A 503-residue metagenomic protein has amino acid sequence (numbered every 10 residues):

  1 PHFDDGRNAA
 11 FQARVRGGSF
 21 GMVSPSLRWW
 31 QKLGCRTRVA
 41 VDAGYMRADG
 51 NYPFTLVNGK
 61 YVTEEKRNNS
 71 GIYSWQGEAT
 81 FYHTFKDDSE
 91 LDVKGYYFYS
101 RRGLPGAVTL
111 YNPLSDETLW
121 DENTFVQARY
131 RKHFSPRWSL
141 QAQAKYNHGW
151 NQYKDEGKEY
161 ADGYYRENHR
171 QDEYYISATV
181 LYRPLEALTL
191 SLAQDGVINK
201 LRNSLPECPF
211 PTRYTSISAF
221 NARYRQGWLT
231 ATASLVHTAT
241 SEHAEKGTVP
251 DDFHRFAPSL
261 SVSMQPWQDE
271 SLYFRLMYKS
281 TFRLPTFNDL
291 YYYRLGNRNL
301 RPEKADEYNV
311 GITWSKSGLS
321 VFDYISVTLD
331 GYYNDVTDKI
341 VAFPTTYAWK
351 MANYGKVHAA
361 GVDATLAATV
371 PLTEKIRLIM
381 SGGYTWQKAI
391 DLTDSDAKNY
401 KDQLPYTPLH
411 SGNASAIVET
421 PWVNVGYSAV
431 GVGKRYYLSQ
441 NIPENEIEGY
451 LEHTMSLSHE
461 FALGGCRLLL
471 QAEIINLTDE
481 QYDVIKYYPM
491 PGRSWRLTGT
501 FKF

Functional and structural regions predicted by a protein language model:
P1-P53, G71-G77: Outer-membrane beta-barrel translocator/receptor signature
F3-A10, C35-R36, K86-E90, H133-S139 (+7 more regions): Short loop/turn motifs that connect adjacent beta-strands in outer-membrane beta-barrel proteins
V15-S19, Y45-D49, Y97-R101, Y146-W150 (+14 more regions): Transmembrane beta-strands of outer-membrane beta-barrel pores
G44, A48, R137-D155, W267 (+4 more regions): Membrane-embedded beta-barrel scaffold of Gram-negative outer-membrane proteins
A48-T55, T63-Q76, Y82-L140, Y146-E173 (+2 more regions): Flexible loop and strand-edge segments within Gram-negative outer membrane beta-barrel domains
R101, A239-K246, P250-F256, V262-N309 (+5 more regions): Surface-exposed extracellular loop regions of Gram-negative outer-membrane beta-barrel proteins, predominantly
E186, S191, W228-A231, S326-D335 (+2 more regions): Gram-negative outer-membrane beta-barrel transporters
T189-D269, Y278: Signature of Gram-negative outer-membrane beta-barrel scaffolds
